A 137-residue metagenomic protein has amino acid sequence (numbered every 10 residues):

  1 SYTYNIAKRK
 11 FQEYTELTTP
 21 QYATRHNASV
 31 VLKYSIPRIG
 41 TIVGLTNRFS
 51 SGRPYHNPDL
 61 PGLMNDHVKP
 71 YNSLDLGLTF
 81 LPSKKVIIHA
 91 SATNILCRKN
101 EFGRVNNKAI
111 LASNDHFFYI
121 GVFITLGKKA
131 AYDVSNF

Functional and structural regions predicted by a protein language model:
S1-Y55: Gram-negative outer-membrane beta-barrel transporters
Y2-Y4, H26, Y34-I36, N47-F49 (+4 more regions): Solvent-exposed, well-ordered amphipathic alpha-helical segments that flank/support binding or catalytic loops
E13-T19, L60-N65, V105-L111: Extracellular loop and loop/strand-boundary signature of outer-membrane beta-barrel proteins
T18, Y22-A28, P70-L74, N114-F118: Residues that define the transmembrane beta-barrel architecture of outer-membrane proteins
T24, D59, K99: Solvent-exposed, flexible loop/coil residues
A28-V30, T41-L45, L76, I88-A90 (+1 more regions): Transmembrane beta-strands of outer-membrane beta-barrel proteins
F49-H56, T79-F137: C-terminal beta-signal and adjacent terminal beta-strands/loops of Gram-negative outer-membrane beta-barrel proteins
S50-G52, H56-D75, L81: Outer-membrane beta-barrel transmembrane domain signature
